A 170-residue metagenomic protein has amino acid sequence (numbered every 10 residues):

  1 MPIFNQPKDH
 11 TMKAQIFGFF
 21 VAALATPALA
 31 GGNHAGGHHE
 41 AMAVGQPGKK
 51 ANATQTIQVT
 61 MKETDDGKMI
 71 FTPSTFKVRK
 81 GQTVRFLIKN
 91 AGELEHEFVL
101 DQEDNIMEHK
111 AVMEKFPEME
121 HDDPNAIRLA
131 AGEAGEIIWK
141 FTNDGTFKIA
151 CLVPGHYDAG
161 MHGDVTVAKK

Functional and structural regions predicted by a protein language model:
P2-M61: Extracytoplasmic entry segments of secretory-pathway proteins
G31-H39, D123-K170: Extracellular/periplasmic metallocenter environments
N52-T83: N-terminal edge beta-strand
T54, E95, D158-H162: Short edge beta-strand segments in beta-sheet-rich domains
K68, E114-D122: Short beta-strand and strand-turn-strand segments in soluble, beta-rich domains
P73-V99, G135-N143, K169: Beta-strand cores of secreted/periplasmic/IMS beta-sandwich domains, seen most often in copper-related folds
V99-I106, V153: Short, compositionally biased
D104-K115: Short aromatic-acidic-glycine turn motif
